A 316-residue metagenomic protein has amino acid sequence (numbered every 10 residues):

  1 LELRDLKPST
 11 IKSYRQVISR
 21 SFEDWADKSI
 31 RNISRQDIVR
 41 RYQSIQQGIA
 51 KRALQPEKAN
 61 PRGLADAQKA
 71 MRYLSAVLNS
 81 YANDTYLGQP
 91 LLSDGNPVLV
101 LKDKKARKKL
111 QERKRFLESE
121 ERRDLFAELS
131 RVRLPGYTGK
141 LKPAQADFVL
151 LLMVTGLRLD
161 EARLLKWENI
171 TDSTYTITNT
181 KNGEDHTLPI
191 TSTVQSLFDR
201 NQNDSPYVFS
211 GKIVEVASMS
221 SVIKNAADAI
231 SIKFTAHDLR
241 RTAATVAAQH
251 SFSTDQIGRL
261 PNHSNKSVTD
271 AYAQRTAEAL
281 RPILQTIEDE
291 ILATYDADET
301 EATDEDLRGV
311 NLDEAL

Functional and structural regions predicted by a protein language model:
L1-A59: Basic/aromatic-enriched alpha-helical hairpins
Q47, A59, A127, R131 (+4 more regions): C-terminal secondary-structure termini that scaffold catalytic or DNA-interacting sites
Q55-L64, Q68-R72, N83-L159, R163 (+1 more regions): Basic, Lys/Arg- and aromatic-enriched nucleic-acid-binding interface segment
A65, D147-L150, V154, D160-E161 (+3 more regions): C-terminal catalytic core of tyrosine-transesterase DNA break-rejoin enzymes
L91-K104, E128, T155, D160 (+2 more regions): Conserved tyrosine-mediated DNA breakage-rejoining catalytic core shared by Y-recombinases
F116, N179-G183, T191-T193, P261-T286: Catalytic-site neighborhood detector that most strongly recognizes the C-terminal catalytic loop/helix of tyrosine
R122-R123, R131, P189-I232: Active-site/catalytic core of tyrosine-dependent DNA strand-transfer enzymes
E168-T174, K233, F252-A271, A297 (+1 more regions): Short, polar N-cap/turn motifs at the start of nucleic acid-interacting alpha helices
